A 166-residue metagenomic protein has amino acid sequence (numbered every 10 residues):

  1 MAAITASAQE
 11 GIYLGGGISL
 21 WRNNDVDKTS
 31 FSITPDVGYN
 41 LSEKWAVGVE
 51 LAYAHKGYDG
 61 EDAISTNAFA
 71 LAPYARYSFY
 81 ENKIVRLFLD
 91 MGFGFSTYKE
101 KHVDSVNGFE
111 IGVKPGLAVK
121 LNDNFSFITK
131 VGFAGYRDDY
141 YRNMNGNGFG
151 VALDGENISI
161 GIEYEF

Functional and structural regions predicted by a protein language model:
M1-G11: Cleavable N-terminal export/targeting peptides
G11, I18-L20, F31, D36-K114 (+3 more regions): Gram-negative (and chloroplast) outer-membrane scaffold detector with strong preference for beta-barrel transmembrane
R22-D25: Short, solvent-exposed loop/turn elements at domain surfaces
Y98, R137-Y140: Short acidic/His/Gly/Ser-rich catalytic and metal-binding motifs that mark active-site loops of diverse hydrolases
K130, D139-Y141, N145-N147: Outer-membrane beta-barrel porins/channels
N147-E156: Individual transmembrane alpha-helices with interfacial aromatic-anchor signatures
